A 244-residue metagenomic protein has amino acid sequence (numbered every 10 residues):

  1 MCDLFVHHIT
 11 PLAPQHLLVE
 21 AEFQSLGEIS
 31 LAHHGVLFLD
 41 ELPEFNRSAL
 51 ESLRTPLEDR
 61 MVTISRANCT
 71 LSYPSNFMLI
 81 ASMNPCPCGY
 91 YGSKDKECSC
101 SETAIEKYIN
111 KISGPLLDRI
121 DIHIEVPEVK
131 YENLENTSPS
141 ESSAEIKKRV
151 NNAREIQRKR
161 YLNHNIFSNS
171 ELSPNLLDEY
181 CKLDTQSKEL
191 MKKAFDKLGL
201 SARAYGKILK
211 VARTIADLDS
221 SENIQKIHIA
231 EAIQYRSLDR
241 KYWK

Functional and structural regions predicted by a protein language model:
M1-P14, T70-L71: AAA+/P-loop NTPase substrate/partner-engagement loops
V6, L18, L42: Glycine- and other small-residue-rich loops at beta-strand/loop junctions that grip anionic moieties
I9-T10, I29-L31, L71-Y73, L116: Solvent-exposed alpha-helices and their adjacent loops that cap or buttress functional pockets in soluble metabolic
Q15-L37, T70: Conserved alpha-helical scaffold flanking the Walker A/P-loop in AAA+ ATPase domains
F23-Q24, R47-W243: Basic, amphipathic alpha-helical bundle interface domains used for macromolecular binding and assembly
H34, D40-L42, S52: Walker B catalytic acidic pair
L37-F38, E44-F45, Y131: Residues immediately C-terminal
